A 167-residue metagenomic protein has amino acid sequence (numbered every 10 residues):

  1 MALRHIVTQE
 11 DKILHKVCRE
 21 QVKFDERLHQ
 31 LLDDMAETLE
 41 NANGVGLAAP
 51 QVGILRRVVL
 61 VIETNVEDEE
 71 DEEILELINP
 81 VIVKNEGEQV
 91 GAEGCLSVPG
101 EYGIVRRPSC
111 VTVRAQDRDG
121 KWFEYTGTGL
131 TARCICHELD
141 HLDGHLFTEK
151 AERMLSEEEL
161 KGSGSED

Functional and structural regions predicted by a protein language model:
M1-D167: Positively charged
